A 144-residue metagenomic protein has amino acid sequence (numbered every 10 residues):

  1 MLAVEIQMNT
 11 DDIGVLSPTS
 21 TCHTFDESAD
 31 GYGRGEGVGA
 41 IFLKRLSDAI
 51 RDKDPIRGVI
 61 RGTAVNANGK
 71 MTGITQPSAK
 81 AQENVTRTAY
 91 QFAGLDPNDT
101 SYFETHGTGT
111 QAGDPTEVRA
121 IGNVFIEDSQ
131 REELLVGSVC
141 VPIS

Functional and structural regions predicted by a protein language model:
M1-S144: Condensing-enzyme catalytic core of the thiolase-fold
